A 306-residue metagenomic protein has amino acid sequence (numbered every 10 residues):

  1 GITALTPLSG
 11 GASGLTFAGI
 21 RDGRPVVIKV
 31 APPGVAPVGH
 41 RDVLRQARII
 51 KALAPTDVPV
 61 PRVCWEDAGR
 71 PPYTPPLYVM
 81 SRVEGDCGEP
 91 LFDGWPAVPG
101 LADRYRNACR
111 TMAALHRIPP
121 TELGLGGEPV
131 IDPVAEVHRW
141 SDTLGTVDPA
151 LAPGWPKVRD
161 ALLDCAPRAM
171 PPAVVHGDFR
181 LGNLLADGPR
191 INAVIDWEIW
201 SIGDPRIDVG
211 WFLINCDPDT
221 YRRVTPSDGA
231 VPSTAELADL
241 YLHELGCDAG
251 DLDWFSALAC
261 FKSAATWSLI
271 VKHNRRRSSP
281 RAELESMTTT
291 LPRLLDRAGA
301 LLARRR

Functional and structural regions predicted by a protein language model:
G1-T3, R276, E285-R306: Regulatory N- and C-terminal appendages and interdomain linkers associated with kinase/kinase-like NTP transferase
T6-P171: ATP-binding pocket architecture of kinase catalytic cores
G127-E128, C247-A259: All-alpha amphipathic helical-bundle segments outside canonical DNA-binding/catalytic cores that form hydrophobic
P172-V174, N192: Conserved protein kinase catalytic-loop anchor
V174-H176, L181: Catalytic-loop of the protein kinase fold
I195-W200: Activation of the activation-loop gatekeeper triad in protein kinase-fold domains
I207-G246, A259-R277: Active-site activation/catalytic loop segments of kinase-like enzymes and analogous catalytic loops in related
